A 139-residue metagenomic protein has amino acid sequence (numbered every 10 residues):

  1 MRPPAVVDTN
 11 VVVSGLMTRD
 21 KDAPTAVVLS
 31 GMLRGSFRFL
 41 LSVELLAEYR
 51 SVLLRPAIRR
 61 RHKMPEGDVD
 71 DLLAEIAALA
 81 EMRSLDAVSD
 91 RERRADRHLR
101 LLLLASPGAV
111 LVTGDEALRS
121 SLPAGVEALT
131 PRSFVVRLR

Functional and structural regions predicted by a protein language model:
M1-L41: Short, well-structured N-terminal submotif of metal-dependent ribonuclease cores
T9, V43-E44, G114-E116: Short secondary-structure boundary segments
V12-V13, A47-E48, L118-S120: Short, active-site-adjacent cap segments at secondary-structure transitions
S14-L16, V52, R61, S121 (+1 more regions): Residues that scaffold the ATP/ADP-binding catalytic core of kinase and kinase-like folds
G15-T18, H62, D86-E92: Short, flexible loop segments at the rims of nucleotide/cofactor-binding pockets, characterized by
S30-A87: PIN-domain endoribonuclease scaffold, especially VapC-family toxins
A74-L111, E116: Active-site neighborhoods of divalent-metal-dependent phosphate/nucleic-acid chemistry enzymes
R93, S106-V112, E116-R139: Acidic, PIN/NYN-like endoribonuclease modules and their adjacent C-terminal/linker elements
